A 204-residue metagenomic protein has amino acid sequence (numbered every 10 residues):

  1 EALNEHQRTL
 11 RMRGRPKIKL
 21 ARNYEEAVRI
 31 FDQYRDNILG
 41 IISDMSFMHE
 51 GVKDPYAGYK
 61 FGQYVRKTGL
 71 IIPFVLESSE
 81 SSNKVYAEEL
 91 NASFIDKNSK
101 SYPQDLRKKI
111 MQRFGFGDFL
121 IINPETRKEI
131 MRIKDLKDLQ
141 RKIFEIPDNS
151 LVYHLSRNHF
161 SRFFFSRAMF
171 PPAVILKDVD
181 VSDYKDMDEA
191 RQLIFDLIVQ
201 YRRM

Functional and structural regions predicted by a protein language model:
A2-G40: Acidic, metal-coordinating helix/loop segments flanking the phosphotransfer/catalytic sites of two-component signaling
P16-N23, G51-D54, V75-I121, E125: Output/docking surface of receiver
E25, K53-Q63: Short amphipathic helices of CheY-like receiver
I41-S43, K60-S82, I95: A short, hydrophobic beta-strand element within the central beta-sheet of small alpha/beta folds
I42-G51: Active-site residues of response regulator receiver
G115-E145: Short terminal alpha-helical segments
S150-S182: Amphipathic alpha-helical packing elements
V174-M204: Long, highly charged low-complexity segments enriched in Glu/Asp and Lys/Arg with interspersed Ser/Thr
